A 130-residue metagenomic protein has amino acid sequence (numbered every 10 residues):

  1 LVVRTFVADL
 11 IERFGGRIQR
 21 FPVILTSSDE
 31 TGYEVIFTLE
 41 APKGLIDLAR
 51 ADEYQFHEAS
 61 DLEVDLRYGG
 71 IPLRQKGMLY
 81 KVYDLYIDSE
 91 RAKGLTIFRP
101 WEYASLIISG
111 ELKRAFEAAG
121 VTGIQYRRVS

Functional and structural regions predicted by a protein language model:
L1-S130: Phosphate/anion-contacting hairpin/loop surfaces
